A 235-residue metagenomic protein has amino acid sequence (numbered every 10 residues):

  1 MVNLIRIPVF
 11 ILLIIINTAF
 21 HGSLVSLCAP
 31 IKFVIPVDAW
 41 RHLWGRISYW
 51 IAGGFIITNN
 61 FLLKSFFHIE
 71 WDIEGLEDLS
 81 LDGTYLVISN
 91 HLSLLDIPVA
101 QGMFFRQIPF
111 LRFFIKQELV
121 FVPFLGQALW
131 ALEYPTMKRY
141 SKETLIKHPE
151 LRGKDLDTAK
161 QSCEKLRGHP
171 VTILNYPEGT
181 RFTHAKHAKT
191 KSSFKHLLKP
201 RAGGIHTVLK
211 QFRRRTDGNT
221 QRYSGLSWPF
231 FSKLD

Functional and structural regions predicted by a protein language model:
M1-Y85, H91-S93, V99: Membrane-anchoring hydrophobic helices of lipid-metabolizing enzymes
D38-G54, L81-H148: Catalytic core of membrane glycerolipid acyltransferases/transacylases, capturing the structured, soluble-facing
L63-F66, P149-K154, F194-H196: Short, flexible loop segments at the rims of nucleotide/cofactor-binding pockets, characterized by
G75, I88-H91, F114-Q117, Y176-E178 (+1 more regions): Short His-Asn-centered micro-motif
D78, F105, E164-G168, R213: Residue-level signal for alpha-helix termini/capping positions
I97, K160, R201-I205: Conserved glycosyltransferase catalytic-site signature
P123-P135, Y140, G168-D235: A cross-family acyltransferase "interaction/gating" segment
L151-E164: A Trp-anchored, charged/polar loop motif used as the substrate-binding/catalytic surface of acyl/ester-handling
